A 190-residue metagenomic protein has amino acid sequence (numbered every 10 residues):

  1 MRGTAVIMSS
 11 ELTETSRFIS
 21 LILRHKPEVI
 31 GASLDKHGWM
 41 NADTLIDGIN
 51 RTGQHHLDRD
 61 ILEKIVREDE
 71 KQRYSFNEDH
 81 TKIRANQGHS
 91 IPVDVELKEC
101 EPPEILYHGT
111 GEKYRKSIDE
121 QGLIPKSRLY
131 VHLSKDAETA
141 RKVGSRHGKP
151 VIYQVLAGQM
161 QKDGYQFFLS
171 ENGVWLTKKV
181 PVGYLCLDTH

Functional and structural regions predicted by a protein language model:
M1-H190: Eukaryotic, polar/proline-rich low-complexity intrinsically disordered regions
